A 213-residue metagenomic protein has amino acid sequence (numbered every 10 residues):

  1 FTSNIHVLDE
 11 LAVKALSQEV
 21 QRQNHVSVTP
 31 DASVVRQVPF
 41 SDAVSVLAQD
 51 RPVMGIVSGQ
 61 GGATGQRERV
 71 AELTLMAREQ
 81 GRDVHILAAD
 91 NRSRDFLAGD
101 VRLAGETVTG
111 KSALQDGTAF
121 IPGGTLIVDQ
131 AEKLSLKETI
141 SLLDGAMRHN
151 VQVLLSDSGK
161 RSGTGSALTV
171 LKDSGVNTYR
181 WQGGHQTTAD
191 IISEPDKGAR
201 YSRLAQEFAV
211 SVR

Functional and structural regions predicted by a protein language model:
F1-V53, A113, D196-R203: Pre-P-loop entry segment of helicase/translocase ATPase cores
V28, D42-V46, R51-G55, R69 (+1 more regions): Conserved helicase motor core of P-loop NTPases
M54-A98, Q152-D157, S211-R213: Conserved RecA-like ASCE P-loop NTPase motor core of nucleic-acid helicases/translocases
G55, L126-V128: Hydrophobic positions in the central parallel beta-sheet of the AAA+
D83, P122-T125, H149-S156, N177: Loop/turn-to-beta-strand initiation segments
D83-T125: Inter-Walker segment of RecA-like/P-loop motor cores
D129-A131, D157-S158: Walker B catalytic acidic pair
L136-N150: Short, conserved "post-DEAD/DEAH" coupling segment immediately C-terminal to helicase motif II within the SF2/RecA-like
